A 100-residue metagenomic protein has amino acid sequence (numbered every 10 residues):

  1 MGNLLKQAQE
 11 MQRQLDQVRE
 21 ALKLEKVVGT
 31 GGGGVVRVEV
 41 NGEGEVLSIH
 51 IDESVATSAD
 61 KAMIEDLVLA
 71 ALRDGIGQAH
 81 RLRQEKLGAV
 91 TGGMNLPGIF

Functional and structural regions predicted by a protein language model:
M1-L24, V28, G75-F100: Long amphipathic alpha-helical segments used for membrane anchoring, targeting, substrate engagement, or oligomerization
A8, G44, V68: Residue-level signature of catalytic and energy-coupling elements of molecular machines, predominantly ATP/GTP-dependent
L24, T30-G34, V38-I49: N-terminal intrinsically disordered, cationic/polar leader segments that include organellar targeting peptides
T30, S54-A56, E65-D66, L82: Short, charged/polar low-complexity linear motifs in solvent-exposed/disordered segments
I49-K61: A short interface-forming secondary-structure element
D60, I64-A79: Short, well-ordered alpha-helical segments
